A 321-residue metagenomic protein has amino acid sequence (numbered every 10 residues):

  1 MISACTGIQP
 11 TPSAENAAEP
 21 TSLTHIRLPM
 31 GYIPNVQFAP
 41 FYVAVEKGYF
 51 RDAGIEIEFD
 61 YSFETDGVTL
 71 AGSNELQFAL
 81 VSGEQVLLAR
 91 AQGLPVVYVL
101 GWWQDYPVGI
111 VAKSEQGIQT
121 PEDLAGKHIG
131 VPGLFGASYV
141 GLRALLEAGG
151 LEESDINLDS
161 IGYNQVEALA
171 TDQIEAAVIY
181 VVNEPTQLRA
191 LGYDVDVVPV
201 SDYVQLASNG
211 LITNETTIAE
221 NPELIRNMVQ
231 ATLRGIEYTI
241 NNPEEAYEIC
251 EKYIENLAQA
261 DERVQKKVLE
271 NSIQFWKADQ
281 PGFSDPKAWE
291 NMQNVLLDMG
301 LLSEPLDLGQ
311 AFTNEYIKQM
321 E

Functional and structural regions predicted by a protein language model:
M1-H25, Q319-E321: Short, low-complexity disordered leader/linker segments with a strong preference for bacterial N-terminal type II
A17-I161, V166-T171, E175-V182, V197-P199 (+1 more regions): Short, glycine-/small- and polar/acidic-enriched structural segments that line small-molecule recognition paths
W102-A112, R189-T217, I225, V229 (+2 more regions): Periplasmic-binding protein-like
L134-E152, N157, Q230-V264, S303 (+2 more regions): Ligand-binding clefts/hinges and TM-proximal coupling segments of bilobed small-molecule sensing domains
E220-L301: Secondary-structure end/capping motifs
W289-E321: Conserved C-terminal helix/tail region of periplasmic/extracytoplasmic solute-binding proteins
